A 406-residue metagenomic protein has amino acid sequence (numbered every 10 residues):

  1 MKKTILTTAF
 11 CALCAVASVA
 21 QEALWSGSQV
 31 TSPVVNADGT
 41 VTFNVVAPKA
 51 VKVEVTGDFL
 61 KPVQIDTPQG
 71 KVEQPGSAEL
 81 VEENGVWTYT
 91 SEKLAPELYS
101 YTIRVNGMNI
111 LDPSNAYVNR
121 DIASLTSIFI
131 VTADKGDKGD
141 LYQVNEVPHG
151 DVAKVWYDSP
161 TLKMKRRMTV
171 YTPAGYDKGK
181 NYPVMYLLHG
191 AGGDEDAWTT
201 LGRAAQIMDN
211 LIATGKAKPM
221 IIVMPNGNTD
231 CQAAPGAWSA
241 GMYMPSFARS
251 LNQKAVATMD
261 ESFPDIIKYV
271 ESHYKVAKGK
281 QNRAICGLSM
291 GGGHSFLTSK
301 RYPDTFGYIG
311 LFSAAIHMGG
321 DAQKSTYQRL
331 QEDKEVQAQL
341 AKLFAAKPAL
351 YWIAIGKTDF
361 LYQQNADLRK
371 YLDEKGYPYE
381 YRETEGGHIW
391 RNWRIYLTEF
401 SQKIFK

Functional and structural regions predicted by a protein language model:
M1-A23: Bacterial Sec-dependent N-terminal signal peptides
Q21, V35-S77, V81-K406: Non-catalytic cap/lid and distal C-terminal segments of serine-dependent acyl enzymes
W25-G27: Generic N-terminal amphipathic/basic segments
Q29-T31: Surface-exposed, proline-enriched loop/turn segments that connect beta strands in immunoglobulin-like
